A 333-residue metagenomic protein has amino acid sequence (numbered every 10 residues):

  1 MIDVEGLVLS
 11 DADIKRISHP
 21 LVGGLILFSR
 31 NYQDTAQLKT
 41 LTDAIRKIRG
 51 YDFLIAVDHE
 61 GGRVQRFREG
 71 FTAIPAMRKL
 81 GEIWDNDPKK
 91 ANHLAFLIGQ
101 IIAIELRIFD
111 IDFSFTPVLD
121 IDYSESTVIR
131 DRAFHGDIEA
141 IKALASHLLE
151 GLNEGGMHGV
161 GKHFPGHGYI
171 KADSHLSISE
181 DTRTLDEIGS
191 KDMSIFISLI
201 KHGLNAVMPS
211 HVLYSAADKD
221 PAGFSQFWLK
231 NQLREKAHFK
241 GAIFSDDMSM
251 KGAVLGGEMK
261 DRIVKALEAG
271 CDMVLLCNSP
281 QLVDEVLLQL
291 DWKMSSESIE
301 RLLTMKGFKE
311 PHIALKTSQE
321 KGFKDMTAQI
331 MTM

Functional and structural regions predicted by a protein language model:
M1-V22, C277, A328-M333: N-terminal basic, low-complexity leaders that serve as flexible interaction/assembly modules and, when applicable, as
I2, L9, R30-I48, F53 (+3 more regions): Second-shell residues forming the walls of enzyme active-site clefts
K15-F28, I101, I108-D110: Catalytic domains of carbohydrate-active enzymes, especially glycoside hydrolases
V22-R30, D112-V118, G270-V274: Divalent metal-dependent hydrolysis catalytic cores, especially in the metallo-beta-lactamase
Q33-T40, D85-I104, I138-A143, D186-S190: Glycine-rich anion/phosphate-binding loops
I48-P75, I98-I121, I141-P165: Glycine-rich, aromatic-flanked loop segments that form ligand/cofactor-binding clefts across common enzyme folds
F71-K89, H135: A charged helix-plus-loop insertion that forms the helical arch/lid used to bind and gate nucleic-acid substrates
F113-H135, F164-T182: Short glycine/serine-rich loop/turn segments
